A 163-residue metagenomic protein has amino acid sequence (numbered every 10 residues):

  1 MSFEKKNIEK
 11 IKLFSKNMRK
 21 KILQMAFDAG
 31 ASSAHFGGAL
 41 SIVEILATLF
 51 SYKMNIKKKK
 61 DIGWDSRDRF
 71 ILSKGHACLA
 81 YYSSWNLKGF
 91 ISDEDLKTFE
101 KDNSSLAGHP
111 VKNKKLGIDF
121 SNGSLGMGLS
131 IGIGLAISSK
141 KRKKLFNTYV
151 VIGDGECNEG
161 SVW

Functional and structural regions predicted by a protein language model:
M1-K10: Non-catalytic, mobile gating and regulatory segments of ester bond hydrolases
I11-S15, K74: Generic alpha-helical segment signature
F14-R19, S104-G108: Short hydrophobic/aromatic-rich motifs at helix boundaries and adjacent loops
S15-S33: N-terminal capping segment at the start of a domain
A29-G30, L40-W163: Cofactor-binding active-site loop characterized by glycine-rich and histidine/acidic residues
